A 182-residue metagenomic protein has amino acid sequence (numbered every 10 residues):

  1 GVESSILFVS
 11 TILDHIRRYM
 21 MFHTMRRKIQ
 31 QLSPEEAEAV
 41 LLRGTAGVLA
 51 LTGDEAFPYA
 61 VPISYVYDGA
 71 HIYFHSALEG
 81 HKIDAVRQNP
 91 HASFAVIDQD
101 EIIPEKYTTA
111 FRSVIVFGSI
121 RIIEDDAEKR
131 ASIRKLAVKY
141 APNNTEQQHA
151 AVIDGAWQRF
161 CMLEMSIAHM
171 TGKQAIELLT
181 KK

Functional and structural regions predicted by a protein language model:
I16-R43: Extreme N-terminal tail/first-helix region
F22-I29, E101-K182: Charged, gly/pro-rich active-site loop segments
L42, R87-A92, K135-P142: Short, intrinsically disordered, mixed-charge
G44-L78, V86, F94-A95: Short beta-strand segments
K82-F111: Helix-adjacent hinge/juxtasegments
